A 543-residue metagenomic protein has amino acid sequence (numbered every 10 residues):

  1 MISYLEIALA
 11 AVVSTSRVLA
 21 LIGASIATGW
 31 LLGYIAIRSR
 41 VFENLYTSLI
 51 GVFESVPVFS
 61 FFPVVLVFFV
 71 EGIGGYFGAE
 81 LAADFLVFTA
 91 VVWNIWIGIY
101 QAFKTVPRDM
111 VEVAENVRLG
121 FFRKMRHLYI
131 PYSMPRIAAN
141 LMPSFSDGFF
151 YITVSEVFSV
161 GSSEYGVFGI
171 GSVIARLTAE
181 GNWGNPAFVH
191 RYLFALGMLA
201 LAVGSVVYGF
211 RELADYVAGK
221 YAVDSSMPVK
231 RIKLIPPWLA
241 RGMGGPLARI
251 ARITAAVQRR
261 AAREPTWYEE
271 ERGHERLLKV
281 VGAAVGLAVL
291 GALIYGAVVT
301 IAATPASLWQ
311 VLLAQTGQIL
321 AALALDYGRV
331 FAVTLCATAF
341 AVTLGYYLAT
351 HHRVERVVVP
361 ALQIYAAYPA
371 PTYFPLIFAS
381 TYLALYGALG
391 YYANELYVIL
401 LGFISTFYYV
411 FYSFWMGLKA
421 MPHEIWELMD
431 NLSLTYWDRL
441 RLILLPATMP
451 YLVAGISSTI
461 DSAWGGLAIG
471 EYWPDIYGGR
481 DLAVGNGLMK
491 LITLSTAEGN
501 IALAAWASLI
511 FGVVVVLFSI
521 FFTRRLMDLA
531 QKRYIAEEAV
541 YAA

Functional and structural regions predicted by a protein language model:
M1-I22, A179-P186, R260-V285, V289-C336 (+1 more regions): Periplasmic/extracellular loop-to-transmembrane helix junction in inner-membrane transport proteins
I2, A20-I50, A332-Q363, P375 (+1 more regions): Transmembrane-helix boundary motif in ABC transporter permease subunits
V12-L21, I50-E54, K104, F122 (+10 more regions): Alpha-helical transmembrane segments of multi-pass membrane proteins
I22-E43, T47-S162, L177, G181 (+1 more regions): Hydrophobic alpha-helical bundles that form the membrane domains of multi-pass transporters
R40, P186-A261, I294-V299, H352-E355 (+1 more regions): C-terminal transmembrane helix and the adjacent membrane-cytosol boundary/short C-terminal tail of inner/organellar
G51-A90, Q363-T406: Generic hydrophobic transmembrane alpha-helix motif, especially the helices
F77-S144, Y392-T459, A463, F522: Membrane-cytosol interface at the C-terminal ends of specific transmembrane alpha-helices in multi-pass membrane
N140-G209, G455-V516, T523-R525: Non-cytoplasmic
